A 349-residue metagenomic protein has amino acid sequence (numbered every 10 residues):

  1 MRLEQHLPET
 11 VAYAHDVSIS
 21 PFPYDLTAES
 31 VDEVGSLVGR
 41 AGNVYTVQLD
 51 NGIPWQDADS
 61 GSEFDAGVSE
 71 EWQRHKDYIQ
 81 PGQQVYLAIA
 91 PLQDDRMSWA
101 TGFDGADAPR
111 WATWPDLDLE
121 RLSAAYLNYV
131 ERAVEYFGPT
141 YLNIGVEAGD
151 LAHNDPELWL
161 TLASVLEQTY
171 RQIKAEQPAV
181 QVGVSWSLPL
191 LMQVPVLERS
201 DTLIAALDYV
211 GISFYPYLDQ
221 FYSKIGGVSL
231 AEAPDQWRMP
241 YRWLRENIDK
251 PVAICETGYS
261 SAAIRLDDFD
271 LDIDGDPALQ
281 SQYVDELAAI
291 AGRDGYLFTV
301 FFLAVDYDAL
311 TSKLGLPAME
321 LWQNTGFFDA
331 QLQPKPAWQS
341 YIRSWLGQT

Functional and structural regions predicted by a protein language model:
M1-A14, G67, R265, F269-D274 (+2 more regions): Aromatic-rich peripheral "rim/lid" segments of glycoside hydrolase catalytic domains that contact and position glycan
M1-S123, N143, P189, T202 (+3 more regions): N-terminal substrate-binding region of glycoside hydrolase catalytic domains
S20-Y24, D50-G52, A90-L92, E147-G149 (+4 more regions): Active-site beta-loop-alpha junctions enriched in small/polar residues
V34-G35, S69-K76, Y126-V134, A163-R171 (+4 more regions): Generic structural signal for well-ordered alpha-helices, preferentially at hydrophobic/aromatic core positions
D65-H75, P81-Q84, A88, A179-Q181 (+4 more regions): Glycoside hydrolase catalytic-domain groove-lining segments
Q93-R96, D150, N154, I212-I225 (+2 more regions): Active-site clefts of carbohydrate-active enzymes
S98-W99, A133, L188-A206: Distinct, well-ordered alpha-helical segments
L127-W159, G183, V300: Active-site groove signature of glycoside hydrolases
